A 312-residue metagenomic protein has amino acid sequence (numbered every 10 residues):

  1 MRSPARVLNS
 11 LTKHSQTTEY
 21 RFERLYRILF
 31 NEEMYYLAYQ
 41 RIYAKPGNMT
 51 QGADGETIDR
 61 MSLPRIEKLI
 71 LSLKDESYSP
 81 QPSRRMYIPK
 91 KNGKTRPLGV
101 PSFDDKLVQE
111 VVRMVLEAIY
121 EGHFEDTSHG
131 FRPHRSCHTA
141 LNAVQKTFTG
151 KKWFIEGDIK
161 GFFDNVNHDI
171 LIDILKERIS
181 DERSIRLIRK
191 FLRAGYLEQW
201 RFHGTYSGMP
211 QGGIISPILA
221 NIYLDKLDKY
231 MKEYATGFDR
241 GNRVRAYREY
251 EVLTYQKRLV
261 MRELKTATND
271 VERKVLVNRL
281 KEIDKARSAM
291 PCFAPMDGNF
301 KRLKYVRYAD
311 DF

Functional and structural regions predicted by a protein language model:
M1-F312: Non-catalytic terminal/accessory segments
